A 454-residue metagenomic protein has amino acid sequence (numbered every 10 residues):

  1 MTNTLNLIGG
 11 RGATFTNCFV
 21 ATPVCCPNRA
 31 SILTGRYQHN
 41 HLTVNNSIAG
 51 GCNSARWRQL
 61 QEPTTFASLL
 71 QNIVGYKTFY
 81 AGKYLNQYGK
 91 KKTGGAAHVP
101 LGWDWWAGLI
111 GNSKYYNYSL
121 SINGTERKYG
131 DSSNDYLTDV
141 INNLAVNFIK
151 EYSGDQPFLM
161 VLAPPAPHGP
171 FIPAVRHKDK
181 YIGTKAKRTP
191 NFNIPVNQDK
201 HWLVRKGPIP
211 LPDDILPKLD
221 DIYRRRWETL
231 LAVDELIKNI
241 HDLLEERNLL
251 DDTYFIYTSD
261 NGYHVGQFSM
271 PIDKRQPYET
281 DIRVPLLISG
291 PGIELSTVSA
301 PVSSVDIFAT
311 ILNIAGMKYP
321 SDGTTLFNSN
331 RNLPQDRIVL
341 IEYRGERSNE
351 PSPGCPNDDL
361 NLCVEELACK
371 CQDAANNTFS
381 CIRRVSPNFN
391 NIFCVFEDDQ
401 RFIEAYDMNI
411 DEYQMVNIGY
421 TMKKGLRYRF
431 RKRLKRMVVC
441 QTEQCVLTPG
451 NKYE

Functional and structural regions predicted by a protein language model:
M1-F393, R401-I403, E412-R429: Formylglycine-dependent sulfatase
K424-Y453: Charge-dense polyanion-binding interfaces
